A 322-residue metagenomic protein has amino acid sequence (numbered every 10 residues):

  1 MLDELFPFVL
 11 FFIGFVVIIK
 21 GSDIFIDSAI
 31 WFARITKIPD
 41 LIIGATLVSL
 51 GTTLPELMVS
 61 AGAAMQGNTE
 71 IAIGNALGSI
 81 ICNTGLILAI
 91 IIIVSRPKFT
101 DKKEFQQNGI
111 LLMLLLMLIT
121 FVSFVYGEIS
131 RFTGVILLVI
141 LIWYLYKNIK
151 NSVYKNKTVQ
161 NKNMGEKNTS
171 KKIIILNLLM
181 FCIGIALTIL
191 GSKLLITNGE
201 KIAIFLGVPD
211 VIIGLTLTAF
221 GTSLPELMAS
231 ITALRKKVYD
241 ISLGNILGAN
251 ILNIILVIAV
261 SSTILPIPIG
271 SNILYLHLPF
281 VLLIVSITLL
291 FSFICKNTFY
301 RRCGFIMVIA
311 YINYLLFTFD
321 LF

Functional and structural regions predicted by a protein language model:
M1-F322: Hydrophobic alpha-helical segments, chiefly the membrane-spanning helices and signal/signal-anchor peptides
